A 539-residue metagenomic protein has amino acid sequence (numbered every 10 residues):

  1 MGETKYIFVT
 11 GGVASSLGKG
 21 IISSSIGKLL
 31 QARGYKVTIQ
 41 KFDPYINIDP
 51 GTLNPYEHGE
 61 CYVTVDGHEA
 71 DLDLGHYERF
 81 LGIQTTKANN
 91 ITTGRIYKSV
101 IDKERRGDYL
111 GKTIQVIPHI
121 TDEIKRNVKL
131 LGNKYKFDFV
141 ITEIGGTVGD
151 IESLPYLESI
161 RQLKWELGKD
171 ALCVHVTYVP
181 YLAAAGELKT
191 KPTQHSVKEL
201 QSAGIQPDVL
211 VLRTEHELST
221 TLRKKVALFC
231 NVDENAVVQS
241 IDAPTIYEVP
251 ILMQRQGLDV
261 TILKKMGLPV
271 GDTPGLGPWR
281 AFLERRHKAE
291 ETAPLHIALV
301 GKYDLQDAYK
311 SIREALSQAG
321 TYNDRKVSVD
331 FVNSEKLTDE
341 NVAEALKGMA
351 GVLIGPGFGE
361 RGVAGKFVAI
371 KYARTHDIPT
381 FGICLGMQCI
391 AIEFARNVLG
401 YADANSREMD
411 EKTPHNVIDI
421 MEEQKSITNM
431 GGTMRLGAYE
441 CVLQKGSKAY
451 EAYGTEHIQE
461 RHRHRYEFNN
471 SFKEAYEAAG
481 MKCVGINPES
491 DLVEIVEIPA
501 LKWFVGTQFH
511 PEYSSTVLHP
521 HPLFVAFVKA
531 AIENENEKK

Functional and structural regions predicted by a protein language model:
M1-R325, E335-G351, F358-G359, K366-Y372 (+3 more regions): Flexible phosphate-sensing "switch/lid" loops adjacent to ATP/NTP-binding sites across phosphate-transfer
L17-G20, S24-K28, A32, A345-E440 (+3 more regions): Cysteine-nucleophile active-site neighborhood
T38-Q40, D330, F381, T507: Rossmann-like NAD(H)/NADP(H) cofactor-binding core
T52-P55, K225, A395-V398, P499-L501: Short low-complexity, flexible loop/linker segments enriched in glycine and/or proline with clustered acidic
A236-D242, D330, I486-E489: Beta-strand->loop->alpha-helix junctions that form or flank phosphate-binding loops in nucleotide-handling enzymes
D272-T273, N323-V329, I486, E537-K539: Flexible, glycine/charged-enriched surface loops at secondary-structure junctions
R286-E291, V342-E344, M409, M430-T433 (+2 more regions): Replace "in large, NTP-powered and nucleic-acid-processing enzymes" with "in large, NTP-powered factors and other
L436-E440, Q444-K539: C-terminal and late-domain segments of enzyme folds
